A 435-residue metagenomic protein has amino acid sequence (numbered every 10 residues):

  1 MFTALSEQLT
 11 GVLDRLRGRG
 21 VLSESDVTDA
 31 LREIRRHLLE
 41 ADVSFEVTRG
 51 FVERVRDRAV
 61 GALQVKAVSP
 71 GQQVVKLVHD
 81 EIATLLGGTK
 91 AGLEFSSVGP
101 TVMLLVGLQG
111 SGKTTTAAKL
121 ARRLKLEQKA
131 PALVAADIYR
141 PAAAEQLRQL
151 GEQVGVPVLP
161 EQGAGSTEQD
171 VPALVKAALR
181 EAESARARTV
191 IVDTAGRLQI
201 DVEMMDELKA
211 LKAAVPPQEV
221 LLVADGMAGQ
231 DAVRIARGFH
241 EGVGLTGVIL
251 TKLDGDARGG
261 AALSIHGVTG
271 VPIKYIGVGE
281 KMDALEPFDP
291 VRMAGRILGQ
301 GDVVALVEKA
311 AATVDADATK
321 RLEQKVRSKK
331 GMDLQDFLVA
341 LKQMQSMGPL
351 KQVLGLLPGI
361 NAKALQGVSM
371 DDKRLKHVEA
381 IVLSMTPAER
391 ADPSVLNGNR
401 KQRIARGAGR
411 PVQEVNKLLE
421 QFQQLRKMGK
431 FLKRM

Functional and structural regions predicted by a protein language model:
M1, R19, D26, K66 (+16 more regions): Replace "in large, NTP-powered and nucleic-acid-processing enzymes" with "in large, NTP-powered factors and other
F2-R19, R292-M435: Long amphipathic alpha-helical segments used for membrane anchoring, targeting, substrate engagement, or oligomerization
A4-A136, A143-T194: Primarily NTPase-proximal linker/entry elements flanking Walker-type ATP/GTP-binding cores
L16, D42-S44, V78, L108 (+9 more regions): Residue-level signature of catalytic and energy-coupling elements of molecular machines, predominantly ATP/GTP-dependent
S44, Q109, V134-Y139, E161-A164 (+5 more regions): G-domain G4 guanine-recognition motif of GTPases
E127-A132, V154-V158, R188-V190, V215-V220 (+2 more regions): Short, surface-exposed connector motifs at secondary-structure boundaries
V175-L179, E183-A187, Q199, E203-A213 (+1 more regions): Conserved phosphate-handling catalytic cores of large alpha/beta enzymes
